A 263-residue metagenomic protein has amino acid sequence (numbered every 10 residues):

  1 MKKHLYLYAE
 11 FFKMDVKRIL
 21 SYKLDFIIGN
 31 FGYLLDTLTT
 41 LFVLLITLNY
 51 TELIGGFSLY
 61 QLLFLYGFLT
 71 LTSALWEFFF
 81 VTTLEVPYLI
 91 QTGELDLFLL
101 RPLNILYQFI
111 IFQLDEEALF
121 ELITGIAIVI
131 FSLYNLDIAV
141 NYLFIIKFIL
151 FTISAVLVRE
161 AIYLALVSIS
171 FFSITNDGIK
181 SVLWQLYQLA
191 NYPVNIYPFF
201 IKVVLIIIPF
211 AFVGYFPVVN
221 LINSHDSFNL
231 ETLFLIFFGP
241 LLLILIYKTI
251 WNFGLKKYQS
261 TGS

Functional and structural regions predicted by a protein language model:
M1-S263: Hydrophobic transmembrane alpha-helices and immediately adjacent juxtamembrane helices of multi-pass inner-membrane
